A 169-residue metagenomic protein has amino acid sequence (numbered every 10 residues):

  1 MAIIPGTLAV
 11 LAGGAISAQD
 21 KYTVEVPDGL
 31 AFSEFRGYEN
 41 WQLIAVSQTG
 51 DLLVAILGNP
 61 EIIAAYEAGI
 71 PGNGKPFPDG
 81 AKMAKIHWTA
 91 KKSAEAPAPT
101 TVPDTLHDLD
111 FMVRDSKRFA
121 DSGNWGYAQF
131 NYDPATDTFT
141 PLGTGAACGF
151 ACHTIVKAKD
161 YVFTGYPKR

Functional and structural regions predicted by a protein language model:
A2-A12: Bacterial N-terminal signal peptides
G13-Q19: Sec/Tat signal peptide C-region and signal peptidase I cleavage site
Q19-G50, V54, G74-R169: Sequence context surrounding c-type heme c attachment/ligation sites in exported
V54-A68: Short, structured beta-strand/loop micro-motifs enriched in basic residues and often containing a Trp
